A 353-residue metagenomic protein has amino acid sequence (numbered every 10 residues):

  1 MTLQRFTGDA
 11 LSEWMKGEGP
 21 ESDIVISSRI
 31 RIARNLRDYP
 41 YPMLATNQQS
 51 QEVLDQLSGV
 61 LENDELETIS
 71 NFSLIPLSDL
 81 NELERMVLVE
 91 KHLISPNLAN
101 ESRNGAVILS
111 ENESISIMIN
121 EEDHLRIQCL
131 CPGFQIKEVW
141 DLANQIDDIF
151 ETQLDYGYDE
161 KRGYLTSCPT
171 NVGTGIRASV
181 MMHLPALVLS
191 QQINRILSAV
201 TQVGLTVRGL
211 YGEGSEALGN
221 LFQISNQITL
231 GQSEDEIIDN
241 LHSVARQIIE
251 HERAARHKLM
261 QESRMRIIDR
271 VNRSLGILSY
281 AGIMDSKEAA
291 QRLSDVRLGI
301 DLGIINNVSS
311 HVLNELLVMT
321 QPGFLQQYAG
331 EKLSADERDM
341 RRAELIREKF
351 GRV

Functional and structural regions predicted by a protein language model:
M1-K161, I176, S190, R195-L197 (+2 more regions): Long, Pro/Ser/Thr-rich low-complexity/intrinsically disordered regulatory tracts in eukaryotic proteins
G163-V180: Conserved phosphate/anionic-ligand binding catalytic regions in large, soluble enzymes, centered on
M182-A186: Alpha-helical support elements that line or immediately flank enzyme active sites and cofactor-binding pockets
